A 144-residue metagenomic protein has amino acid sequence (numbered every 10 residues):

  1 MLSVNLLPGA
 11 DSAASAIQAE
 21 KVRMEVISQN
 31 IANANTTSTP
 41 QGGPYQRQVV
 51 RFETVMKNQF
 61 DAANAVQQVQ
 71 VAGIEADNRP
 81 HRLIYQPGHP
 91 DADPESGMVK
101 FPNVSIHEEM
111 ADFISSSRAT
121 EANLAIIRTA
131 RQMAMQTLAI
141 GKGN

Functional and structural regions predicted by a protein language model:
M1-N144: Amphipathic alpha-helical polymerization modules
